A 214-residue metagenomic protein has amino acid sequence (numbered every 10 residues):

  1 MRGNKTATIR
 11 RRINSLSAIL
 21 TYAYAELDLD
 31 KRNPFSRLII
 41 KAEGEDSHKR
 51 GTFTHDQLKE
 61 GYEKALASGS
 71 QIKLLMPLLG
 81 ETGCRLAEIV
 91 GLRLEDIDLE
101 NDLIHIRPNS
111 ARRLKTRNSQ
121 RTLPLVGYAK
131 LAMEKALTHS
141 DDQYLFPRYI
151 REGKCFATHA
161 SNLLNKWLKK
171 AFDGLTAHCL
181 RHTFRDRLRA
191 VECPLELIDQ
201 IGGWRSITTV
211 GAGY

Functional and structural regions predicted by a protein language model:
M1-T21, G153-H159, G174-C179: N-terminal core-binding DNA-recognition domain of tyrosine site-specific recombinases/integrases
G3, I72, E100, S119 (+5 more regions): Exposed loop/turn and edge beta-strand positions of beta-sandwich/beta-sheet ligand-binding modules
T6-S15, A25-L92, R181: Basic, Lys/Arg- and aromatic-enriched nucleic-acid-binding interface segment
A7, P77, E81, A87-E88 (+2 more regions): C-terminal catalytic core of tyrosine-transesterase DNA break-rejoin enzymes
L16-Y24, M133-L137, L188: Hydrophobic recognition helices of helix-based DNA-binding modules
R37-I40, T82, G91-K135, A212: Conserved tyrosine-mediated DNA breakage-rejoining catalytic core shared by Y-recombinases
D96-L103, G174, C193-Y214: Short, polar N-cap/turn motifs at the start of nucleic acid-interacting alpha helices
V126-D173: Active-site/catalytic core of tyrosine-dependent DNA strand-transfer enzymes
